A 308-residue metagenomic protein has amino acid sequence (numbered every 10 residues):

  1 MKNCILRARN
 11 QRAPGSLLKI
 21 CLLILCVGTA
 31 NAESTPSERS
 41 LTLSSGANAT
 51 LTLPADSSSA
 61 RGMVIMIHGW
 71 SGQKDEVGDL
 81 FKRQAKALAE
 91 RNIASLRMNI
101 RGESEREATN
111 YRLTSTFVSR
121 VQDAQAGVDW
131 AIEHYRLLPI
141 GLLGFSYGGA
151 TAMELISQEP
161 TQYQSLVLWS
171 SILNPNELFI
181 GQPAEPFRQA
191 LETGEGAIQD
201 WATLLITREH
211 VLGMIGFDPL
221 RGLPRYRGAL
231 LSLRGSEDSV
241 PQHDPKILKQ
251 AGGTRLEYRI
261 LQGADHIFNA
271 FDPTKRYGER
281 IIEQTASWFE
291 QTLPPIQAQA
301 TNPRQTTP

Functional and structural regions predicted by a protein language model:
E33-S59: N-terminal cap/lid segment of alpha/beta-hydrolase-fold proteins
S57-S59, V64-L88, S95-R97: Short, surface-exposed "cap/lid" segments of acyl-processing enzymes
L113-H134: Alpha/beta-hydrolase active-site loop
G144-G148, A152: Gly/Ala-rich beta-loop-alpha elbow adjacent to hydrolase catalytic centers
Q158-L205: Hydrolase active-site cap/lid region
Y226, S232-R234: Short beta-strand/loop motif that positions the catalytic acidic residue of the alpha/beta-hydrolase fold
S239-P245: Conserved alpha/beta-hydrolase "acid-adjacent" motif
A264-G278: Catalytic histidine-centered segment of alpha/beta-hydrolase-like enzymes
